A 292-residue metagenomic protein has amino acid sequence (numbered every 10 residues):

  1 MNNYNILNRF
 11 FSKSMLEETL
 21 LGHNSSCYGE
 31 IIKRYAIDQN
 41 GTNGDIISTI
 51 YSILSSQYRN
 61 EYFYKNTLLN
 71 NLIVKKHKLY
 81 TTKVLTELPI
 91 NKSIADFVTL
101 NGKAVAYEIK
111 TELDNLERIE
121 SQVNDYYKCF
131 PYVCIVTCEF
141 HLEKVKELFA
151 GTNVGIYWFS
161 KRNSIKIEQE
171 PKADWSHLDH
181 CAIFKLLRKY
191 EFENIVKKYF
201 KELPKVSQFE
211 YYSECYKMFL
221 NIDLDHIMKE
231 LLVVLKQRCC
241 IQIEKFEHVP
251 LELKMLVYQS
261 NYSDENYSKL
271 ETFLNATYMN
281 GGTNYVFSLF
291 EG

Functional and structural regions predicted by a protein language model:
M1-R59: Interdomain/boundary linker segments immediately adjacent to catalytic/signaling cores
S56-N101, F149: Active-site metal-binding core of divalent-cation-utilizing nuclease and nuclease-like domains
F97-L113: Conserved catalytic cores of phosphodiester-cleaving nucleases, focusing on short active-site segments
L113-Y157: Catalytic cores of nucleic-acid endonucleases
Y157-S164: Acidic, Ser/Thr-rich peripheral helices and adjacent loops at domain boundaries
S164-C239: A conserved mid-domain beta-alpha-beta active-site/ligand-binding segment of alpha/beta enzyme cores
I222-G292: C-terminal, charge/polar-rich interaction regions
